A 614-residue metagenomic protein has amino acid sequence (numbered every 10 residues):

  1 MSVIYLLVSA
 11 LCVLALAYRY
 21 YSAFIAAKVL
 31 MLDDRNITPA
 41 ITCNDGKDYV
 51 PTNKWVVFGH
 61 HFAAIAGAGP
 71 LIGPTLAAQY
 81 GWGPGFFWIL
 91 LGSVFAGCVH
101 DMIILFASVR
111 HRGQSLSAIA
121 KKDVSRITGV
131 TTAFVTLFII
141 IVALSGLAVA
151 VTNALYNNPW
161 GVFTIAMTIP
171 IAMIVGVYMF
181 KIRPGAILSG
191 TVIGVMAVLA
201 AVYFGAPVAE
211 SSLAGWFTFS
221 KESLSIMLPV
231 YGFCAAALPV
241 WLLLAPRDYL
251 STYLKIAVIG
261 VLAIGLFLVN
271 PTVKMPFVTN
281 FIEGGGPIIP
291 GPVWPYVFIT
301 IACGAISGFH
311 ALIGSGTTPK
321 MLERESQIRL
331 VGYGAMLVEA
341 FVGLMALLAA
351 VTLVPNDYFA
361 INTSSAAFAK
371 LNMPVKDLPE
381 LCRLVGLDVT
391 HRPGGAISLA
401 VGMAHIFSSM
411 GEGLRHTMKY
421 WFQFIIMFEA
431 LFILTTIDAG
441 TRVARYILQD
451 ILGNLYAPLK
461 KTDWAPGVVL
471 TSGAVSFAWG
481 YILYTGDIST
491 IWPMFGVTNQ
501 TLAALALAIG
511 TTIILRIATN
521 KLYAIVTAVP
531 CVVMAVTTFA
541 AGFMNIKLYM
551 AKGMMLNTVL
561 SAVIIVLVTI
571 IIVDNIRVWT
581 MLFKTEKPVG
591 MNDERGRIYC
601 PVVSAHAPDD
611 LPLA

Functional and structural regions predicted by a protein language model:
M1-A17, V195-W241, A245, L250-S251 (+4 more regions): A generic transmembrane alpha-helix motif of multi-pass inner-membrane proteins
S2, A17, S22, L71 (+13 more regions): Transmembrane helix-loop junctions in multi-pass membrane proteins
S2-R19, A23, A77-A107, S117 (+5 more regions): Extracellular loop-to-transmembrane helix junctions
L16-L71, T252, G291, P295-Y296: Membrane-interface "cap" regions at the ends of multi-pass membrane proteins
A23-V50, P74-L76, F86, L90 (+8 more regions): Flexible loop linkers connecting adjacent transmembrane helices in multi-pass alpha-helical membrane transporters
T52-H111, K122-R126, V142-N157, L330-D357 (+4 more regions): Membrane-interface helix-loop-helix modules in multi-pass membrane proteins
D123-I141, G332-F341, L414-I425, A430 (+3 more regions): Loop-to-transmembrane helix boundary motifs in multi-pass membrane proteins
L266-E283, L337-G402, A439: Extracellular/periplasmic helix-exit of transmembrane alpha-helices
